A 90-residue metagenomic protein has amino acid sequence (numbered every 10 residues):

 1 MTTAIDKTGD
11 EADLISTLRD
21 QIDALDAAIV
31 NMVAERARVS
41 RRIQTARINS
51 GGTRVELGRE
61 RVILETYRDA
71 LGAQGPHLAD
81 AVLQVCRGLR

Functional and structural regions predicted by a protein language model:
M1-R90: Domain-level signature for soluble enzymes in the chorismate/prephenate branch of the shikimate pathway
